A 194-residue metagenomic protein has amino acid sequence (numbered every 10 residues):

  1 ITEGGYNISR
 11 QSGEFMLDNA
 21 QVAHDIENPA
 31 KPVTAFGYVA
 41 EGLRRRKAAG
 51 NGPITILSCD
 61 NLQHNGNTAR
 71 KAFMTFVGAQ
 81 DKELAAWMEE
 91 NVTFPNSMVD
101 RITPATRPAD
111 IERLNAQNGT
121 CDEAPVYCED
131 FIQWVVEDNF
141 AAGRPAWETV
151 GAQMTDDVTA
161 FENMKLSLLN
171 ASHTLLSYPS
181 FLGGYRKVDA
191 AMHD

Functional and structural regions predicted by a protein language model:
I1-D194: Substrate/ligand-engaging "lid" and interaction regions
